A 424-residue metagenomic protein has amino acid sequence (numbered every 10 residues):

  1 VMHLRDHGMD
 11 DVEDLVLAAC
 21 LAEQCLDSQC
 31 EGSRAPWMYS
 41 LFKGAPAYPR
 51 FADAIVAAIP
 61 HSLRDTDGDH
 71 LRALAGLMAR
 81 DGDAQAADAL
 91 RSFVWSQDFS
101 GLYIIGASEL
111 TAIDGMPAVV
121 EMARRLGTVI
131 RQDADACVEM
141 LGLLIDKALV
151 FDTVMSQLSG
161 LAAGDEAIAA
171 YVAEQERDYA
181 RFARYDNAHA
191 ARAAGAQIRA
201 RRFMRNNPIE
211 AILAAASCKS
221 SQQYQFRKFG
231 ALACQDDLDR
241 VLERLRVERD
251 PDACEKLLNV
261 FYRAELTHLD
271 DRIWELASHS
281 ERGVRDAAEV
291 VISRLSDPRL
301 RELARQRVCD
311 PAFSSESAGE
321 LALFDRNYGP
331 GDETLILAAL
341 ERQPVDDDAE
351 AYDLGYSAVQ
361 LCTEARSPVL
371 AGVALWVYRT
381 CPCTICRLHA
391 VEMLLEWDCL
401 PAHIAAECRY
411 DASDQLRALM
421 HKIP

Functional and structural regions predicted by a protein language model:
V1-D11, D27-R50, G68-D81, S92-W95 (+16 more regions): Structural detector for internal amphipathic alpha-helices that build alpha-solenoid repeat scaffolds
V16, L21-A22, I55-I59, A89-R91 (+8 more regions): Buried hydrophobic core positions in alpha-solenoid tandem helical repeats
R205-A211: Elongated scaffolding segments in large macromolecular assemblies, built predominantly from amphipathic alpha-helices
D237: Alpha-helix-centered segments that form part of catalytic cores
G329, R342-V345: Short, catalytically relevant binding-site loops at active-site mouths
S367-A371: N-terminal accessory targeting/assembly segments
C408-D414: TPR/TPR-like (Sel1-like) alpha-helical repeat modules
